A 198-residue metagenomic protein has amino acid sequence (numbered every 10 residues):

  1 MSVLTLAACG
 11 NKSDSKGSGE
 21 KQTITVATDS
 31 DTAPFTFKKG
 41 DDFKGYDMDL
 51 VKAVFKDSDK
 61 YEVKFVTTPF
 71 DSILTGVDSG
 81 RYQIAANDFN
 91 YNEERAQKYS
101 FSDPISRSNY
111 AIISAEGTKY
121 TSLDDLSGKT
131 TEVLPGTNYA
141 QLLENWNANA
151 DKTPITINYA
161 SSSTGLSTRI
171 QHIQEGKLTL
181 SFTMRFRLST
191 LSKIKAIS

Functional and structural regions predicted by a protein language model:
L4-A8: C-terminal motif of bacterial Sec signal peptides marking the signal peptidase cleavage site
G10-K12: Bacterial signal peptide processing site
G17-D88, S162: Extracytoplasmic small-molecule ligand-binding "clamshell" domains of the periplasmic binding protein/Venus flytrap
T25-S30, F37, K44, D124-Q141: Short loop->beta-strand "edge-of-pocket" segments that line small-molecule binding or catalytic clefts across diverse
D29-S30, S106-S114, R185-S189, K193-S198: Periplasmic-binding protein-like
K38, V51-K60, Y139-S163, S192-A196: Ligand-binding cleft/hinge of the Venus flytrap
K52, K64-D125: Acidic, polar ligand-binding/catalytic clefts
S72, N87-Q97, E144-W146, Q171-S198: A ligand-binding cleft/hinge motif common to bilobed small-molecule-binding domains
